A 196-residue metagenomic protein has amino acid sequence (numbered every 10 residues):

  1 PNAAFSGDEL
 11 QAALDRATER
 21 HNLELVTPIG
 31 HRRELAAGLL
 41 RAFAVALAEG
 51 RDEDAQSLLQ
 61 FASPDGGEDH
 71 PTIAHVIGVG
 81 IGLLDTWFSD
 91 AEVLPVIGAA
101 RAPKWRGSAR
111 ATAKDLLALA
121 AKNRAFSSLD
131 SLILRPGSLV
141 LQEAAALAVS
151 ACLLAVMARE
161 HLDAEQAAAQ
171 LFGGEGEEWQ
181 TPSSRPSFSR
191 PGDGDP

Functional and structural regions predicted by a protein language model:
P1-P196: Solvent-exposed interaction surfaces and binding hotspots enriched for charged
